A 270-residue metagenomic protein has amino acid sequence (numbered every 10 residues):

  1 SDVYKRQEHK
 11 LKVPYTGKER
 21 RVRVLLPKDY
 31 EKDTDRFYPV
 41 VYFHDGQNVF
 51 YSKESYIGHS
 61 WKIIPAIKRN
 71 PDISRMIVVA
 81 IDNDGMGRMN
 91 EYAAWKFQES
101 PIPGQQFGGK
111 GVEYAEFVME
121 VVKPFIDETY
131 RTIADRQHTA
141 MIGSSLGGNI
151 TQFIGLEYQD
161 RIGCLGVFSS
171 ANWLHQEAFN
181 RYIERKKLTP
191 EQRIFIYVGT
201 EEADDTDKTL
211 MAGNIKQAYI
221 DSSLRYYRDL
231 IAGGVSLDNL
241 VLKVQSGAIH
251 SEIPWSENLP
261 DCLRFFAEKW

Functional and structural regions predicted by a protein language model:
S1-Y4: Short, small-residue-biased leader/transition segments that mark boundaries at the very start of proteins
T16-K32: A short loop-to-beta-strand scaffold at the N-terminal edge of the catalytic core in hydrolase folds
D35-G46: Short beta-strand element of the alpha/beta-hydrolase
N48-E116: Active-site machinery of serine-nucleophile hydrolases
A94-S144: Gly/Ser-rich "nucleophile elbow"/oxyanion-hole loop immediately N-terminal to the catalytic nucleophile in hydrolases
G148-E157: Short glycine-enriched nucleophile-adjacent loop and the immediately C-terminal alpha-helix near the catalytic center
R161-S170: A conserved short beta-strand
W173-D238: The feature captures the conserved acid-bearing segment of alpha/beta-hydrolase catalytic domains
